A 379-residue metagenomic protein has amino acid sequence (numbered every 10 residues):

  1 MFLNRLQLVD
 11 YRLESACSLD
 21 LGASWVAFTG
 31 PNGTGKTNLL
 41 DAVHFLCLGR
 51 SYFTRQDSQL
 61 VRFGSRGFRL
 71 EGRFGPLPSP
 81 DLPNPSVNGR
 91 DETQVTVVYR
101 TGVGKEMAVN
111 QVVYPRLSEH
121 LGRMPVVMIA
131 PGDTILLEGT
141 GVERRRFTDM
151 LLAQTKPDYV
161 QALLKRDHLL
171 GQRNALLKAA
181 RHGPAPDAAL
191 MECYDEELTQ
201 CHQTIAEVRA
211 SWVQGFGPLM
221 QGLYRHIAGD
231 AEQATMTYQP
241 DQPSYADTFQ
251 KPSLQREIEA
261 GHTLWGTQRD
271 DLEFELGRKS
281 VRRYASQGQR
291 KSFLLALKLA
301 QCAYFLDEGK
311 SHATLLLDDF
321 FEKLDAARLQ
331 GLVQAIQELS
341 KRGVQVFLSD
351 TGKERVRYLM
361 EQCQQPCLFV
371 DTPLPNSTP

Functional and structural regions predicted by a protein language model:
M1-P31, F45, D57, A185-L316 (+4 more regions): Conserved NTPase motor "head" modules and their coupling/switch loops across ABC/AAA+ ATPases, GTPases, and GHKL ATPases
K36: Conserved lysine of the Walker
C47-E143, L152-T155, Y159, Q214-G222 (+1 more regions): Nucleotide-state sensing region of NTPase/ATPase domains
F63, R166-L169, R209: Intracellular alpha-helical coupling/juxtamembrane segments of multi-pass membrane proteins
G75-Q94, H182-P186, I336-V344, Q364-Q365 (+1 more regions): Intrinsically disordered, low-complexity coil segments
Y114, S118-V126, P131-E196, Q200 (+1 more regions): A conserved P-loop NTPase coupling/switch region
V126-M128, V346, Q365-F369: Conserved beta-strand scaffold positions in the cores of enzyme catalytic domains, especially in NTP/NDP-utilizing
